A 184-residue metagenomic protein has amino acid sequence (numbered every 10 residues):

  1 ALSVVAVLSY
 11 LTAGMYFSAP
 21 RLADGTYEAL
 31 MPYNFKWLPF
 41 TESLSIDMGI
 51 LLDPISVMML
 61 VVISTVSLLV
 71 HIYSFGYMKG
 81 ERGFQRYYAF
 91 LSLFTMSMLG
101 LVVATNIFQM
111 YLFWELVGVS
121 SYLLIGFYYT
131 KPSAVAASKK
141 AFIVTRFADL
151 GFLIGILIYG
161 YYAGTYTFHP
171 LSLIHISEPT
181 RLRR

Functional and structural regions predicted by a protein language model:
A1-L173, S177, R181-R184: ...captures the hydrophobic TM-helix bundle architecture rather than a specific catalytic motif, and can also fire on
